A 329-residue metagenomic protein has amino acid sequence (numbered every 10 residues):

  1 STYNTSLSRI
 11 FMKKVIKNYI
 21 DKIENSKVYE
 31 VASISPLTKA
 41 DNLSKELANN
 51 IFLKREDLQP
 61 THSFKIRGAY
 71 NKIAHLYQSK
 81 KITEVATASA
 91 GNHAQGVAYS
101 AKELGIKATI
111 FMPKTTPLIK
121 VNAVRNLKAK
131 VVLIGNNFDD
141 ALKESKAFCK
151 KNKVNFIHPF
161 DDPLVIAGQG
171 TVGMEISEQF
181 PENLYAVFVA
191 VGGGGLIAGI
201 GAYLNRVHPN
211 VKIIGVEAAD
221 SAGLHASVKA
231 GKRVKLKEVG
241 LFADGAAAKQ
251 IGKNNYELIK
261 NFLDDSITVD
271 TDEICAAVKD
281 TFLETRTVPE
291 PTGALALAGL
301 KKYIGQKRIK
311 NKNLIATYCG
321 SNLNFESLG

Functional and structural regions predicted by a protein language model:
Y3, R9-G329: PLP-dependent amino-acid enzyme catalytic core
